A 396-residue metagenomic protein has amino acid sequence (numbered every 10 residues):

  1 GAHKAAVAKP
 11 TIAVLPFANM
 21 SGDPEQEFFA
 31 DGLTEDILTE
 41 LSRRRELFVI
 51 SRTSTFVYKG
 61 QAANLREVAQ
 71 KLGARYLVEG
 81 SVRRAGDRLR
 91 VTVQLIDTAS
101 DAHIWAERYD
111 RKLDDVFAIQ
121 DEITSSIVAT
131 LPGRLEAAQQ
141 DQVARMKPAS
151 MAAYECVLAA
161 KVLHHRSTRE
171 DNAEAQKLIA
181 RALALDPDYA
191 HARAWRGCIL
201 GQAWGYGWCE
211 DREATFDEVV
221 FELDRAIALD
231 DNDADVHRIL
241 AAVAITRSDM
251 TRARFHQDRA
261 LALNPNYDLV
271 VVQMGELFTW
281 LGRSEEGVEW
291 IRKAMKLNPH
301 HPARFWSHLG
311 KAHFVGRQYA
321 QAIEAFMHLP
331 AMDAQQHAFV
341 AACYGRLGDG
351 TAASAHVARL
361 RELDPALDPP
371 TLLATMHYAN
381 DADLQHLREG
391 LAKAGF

Functional and structural regions predicted by a protein language model:
G1-A331, Q336-L347: Acidic, proline/glycine-rich low-complexity intrinsically disordered segments
Q140-V143, Y154, L360, L372 (+1 more regions): Generic structural signal of hydrophobic/aromatic residues within well-ordered alpha-helices of folded domains
V143-M146, C209, P365-A379: Acidic, Ser/Thr-rich low-complexity linear motifs
P330-A334, G345-D368: TPR/TPR-like (Sel1-like) alpha-helical repeat modules
A341, A353, L387: Hydrophobic, well-ordered secondary-structure elements that form the walls of internal hydrophobic environments
P369-F396: Terminal, low-structured helical/coil segments at or just beyond the last alpha-helical repeat
